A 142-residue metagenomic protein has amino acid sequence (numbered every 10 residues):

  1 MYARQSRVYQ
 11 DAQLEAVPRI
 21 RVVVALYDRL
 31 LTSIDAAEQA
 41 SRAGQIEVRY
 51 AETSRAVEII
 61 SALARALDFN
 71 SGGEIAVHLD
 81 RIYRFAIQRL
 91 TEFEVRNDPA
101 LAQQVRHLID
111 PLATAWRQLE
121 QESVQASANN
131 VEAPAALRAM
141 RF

Functional and structural regions predicted by a protein language model:
M1-A16, P99, Q103-F142: Short terminal interaction segments
E15-R49, T53: N-terminal first-folded block
L26, S33, I82, I87-R89: TPR repeat positional signature
S41, E94-N97: Hydrophobic/aromatic side-chain positions at a characteristic register within alpha-helices of tetratricopeptide repeats
R49, A56, A102-V105: Solenoid-repeat scaffolds in large eukaryotic assemblies
A62-V77: Short, solvent-exposed, charged loop/turn and helix-capping segments that join or cap alpha-helices on peripheral
E74-R81, N130-V131: Glycine/charge-rich, flexible interdomain linkers and switch-proximal surface loops that mediate coupling
